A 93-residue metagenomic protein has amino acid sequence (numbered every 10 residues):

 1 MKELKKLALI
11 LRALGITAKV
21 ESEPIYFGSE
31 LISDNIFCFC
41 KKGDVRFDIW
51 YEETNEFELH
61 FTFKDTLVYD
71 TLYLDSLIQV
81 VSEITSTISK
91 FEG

Functional and structural regions predicted by a protein language model:
M1-K2, S89-G93: Short intrinsically disordered terminal tails
M1-K42, T66-T71: Negatively charged, low-complexity tracts enriched in Asp/Glu with abundant Ser/Thr
P24-I25, N35-F37, V45, N55 (+2 more regions): Short non-domain terminal segments
K42-Q79: Intrinsically disordered, low-complexity regulatory segments enriched in Ser/Thr/Pro and charged residues
L77-I88: A short, charged, amphipathic alpha-helix used as a generic interaction element across diverse proteins
